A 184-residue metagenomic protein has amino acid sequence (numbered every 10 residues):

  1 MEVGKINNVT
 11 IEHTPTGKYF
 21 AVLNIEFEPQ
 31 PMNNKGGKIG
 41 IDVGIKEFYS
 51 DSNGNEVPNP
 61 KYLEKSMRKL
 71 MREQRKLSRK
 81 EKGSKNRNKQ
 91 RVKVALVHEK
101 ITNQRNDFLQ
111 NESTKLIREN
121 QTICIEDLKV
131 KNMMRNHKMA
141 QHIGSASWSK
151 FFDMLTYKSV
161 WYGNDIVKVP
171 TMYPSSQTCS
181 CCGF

Functional and structural regions predicted by a protein language model:
E2-K5, H13-F184: Positively charged, helix-rich recognition surfaces that bind polyanionic ligands
